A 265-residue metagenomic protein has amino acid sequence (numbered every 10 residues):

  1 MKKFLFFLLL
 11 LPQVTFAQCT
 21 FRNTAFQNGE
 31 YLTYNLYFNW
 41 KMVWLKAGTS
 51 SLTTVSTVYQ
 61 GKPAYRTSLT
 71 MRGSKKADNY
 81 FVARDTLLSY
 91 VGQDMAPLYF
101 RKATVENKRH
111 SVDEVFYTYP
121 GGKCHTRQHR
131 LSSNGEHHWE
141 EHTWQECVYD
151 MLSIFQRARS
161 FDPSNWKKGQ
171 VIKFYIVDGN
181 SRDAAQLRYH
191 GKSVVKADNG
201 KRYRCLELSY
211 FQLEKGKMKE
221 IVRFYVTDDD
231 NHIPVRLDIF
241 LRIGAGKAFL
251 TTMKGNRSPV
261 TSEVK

Functional and structural regions predicted by a protein language model:
F4-P12: Sec-dependent N-terminal signal peptides
Q18-Y119, F161-K265: Acidic, serine/threonine-rich low-complexity disordered tracts
Y119-Q170, I176: Active-site/ligand-binding surface loops and adjacent short beta/alpha elements that line catalytic pockets across
